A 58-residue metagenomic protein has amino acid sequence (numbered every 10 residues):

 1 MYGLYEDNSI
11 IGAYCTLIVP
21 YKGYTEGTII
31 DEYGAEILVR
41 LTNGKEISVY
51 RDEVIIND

Functional and structural regions predicted by a protein language model:
Y2-D58: Basic/aromatic-rich interaction segments and small domains that mediate binding to polyanionic partners
